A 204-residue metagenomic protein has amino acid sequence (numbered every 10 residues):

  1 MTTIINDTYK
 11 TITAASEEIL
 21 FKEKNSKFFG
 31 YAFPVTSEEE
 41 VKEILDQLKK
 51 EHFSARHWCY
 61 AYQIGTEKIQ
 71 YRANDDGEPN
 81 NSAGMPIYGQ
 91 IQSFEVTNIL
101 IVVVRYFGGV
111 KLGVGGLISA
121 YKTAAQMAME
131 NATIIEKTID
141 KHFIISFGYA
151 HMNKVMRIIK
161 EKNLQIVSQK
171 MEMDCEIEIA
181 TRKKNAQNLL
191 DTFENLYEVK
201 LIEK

Functional and structural regions predicted by a protein language model:
M1-S82, S168, K204: C-terminal regulatory domains involved in ligand/effector binding and gene-expression control
Y31, W58-Y60, N98-I101, H142 (+1 more regions): Structural motif
S37-E38, G148-M152, A180-Q187: Helix N-cap motif at beta-to-alpha junctions
A83-N131: Active-site beta-strand/loop microenvironment that shapes enzyme catalytic pockets
I134-Y149, I177: Short glycine-/aliphatic-rich beta-strand segments at the starts of folded cytosolic domains
I145-L164: Short amphipathic alpha-helix segments
I166-K184: Non-DNA-binding regulatory cores of transcription-related proteins, predominantly C-terminal effector-binding
I166-M171, Y197-K204: Conserved short beta-strand edge segments in small beta-sheet-based binding/regulatory domains
